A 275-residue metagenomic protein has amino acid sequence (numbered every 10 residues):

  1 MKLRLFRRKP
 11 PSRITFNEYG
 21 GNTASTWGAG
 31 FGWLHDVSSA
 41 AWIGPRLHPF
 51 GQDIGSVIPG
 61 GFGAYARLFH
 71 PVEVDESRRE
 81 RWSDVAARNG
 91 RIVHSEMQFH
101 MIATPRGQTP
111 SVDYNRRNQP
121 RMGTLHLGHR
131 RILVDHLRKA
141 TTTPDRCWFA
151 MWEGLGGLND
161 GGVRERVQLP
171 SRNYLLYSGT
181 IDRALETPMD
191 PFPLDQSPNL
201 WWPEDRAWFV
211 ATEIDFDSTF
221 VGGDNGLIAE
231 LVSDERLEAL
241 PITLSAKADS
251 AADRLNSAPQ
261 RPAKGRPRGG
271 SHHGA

Functional and structural regions predicted by a protein language model:
M1-R8, P267-H273: Short, aromatic- and cysteine-enriched interfacial helices/patches that mediate contacts at lipid membranes
K2-M189: Extended, low-hydrophobicity segments enriched in charged/polar residues
I54, V74, E80-R81, H94 (+8 more regions): Generic alpha-helix signal with a bias toward terminal, lower-confidence helices and secondary-structure junctions
L169-L227: Amphipathic protein-protein interaction modules
T212-A275: Alpha-helical oligomerization segments
